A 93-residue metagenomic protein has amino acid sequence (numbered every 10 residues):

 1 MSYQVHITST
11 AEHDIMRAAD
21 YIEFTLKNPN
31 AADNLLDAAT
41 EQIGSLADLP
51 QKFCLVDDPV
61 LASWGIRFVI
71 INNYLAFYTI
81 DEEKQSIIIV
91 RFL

Functional and structural regions predicted by a protein language model:
M1-A38: Arg/Lys-rich, positively charged N-terminal/basic patches that mediate binding to nucleic acids
Q4, F68, F77: Short aromatic/hydrophobic contact patches that present stacked aromatics for nucleic-acid/ligand binding
T8-T10, L49, V90-F92: Generic beta-structure capping elements
L26, I71-L93: Enriched for short, Lys/Arg-rich terminal
N34, C54-D57, I87: Short, hydrophobic secondary-structure boundary micro-motifs
E41-K52, L75, E83-S86: Short, charged/polar surface micro-motifs in flexible loops or helix N-caps
I43-V69: A short, surface-exposed loop/turn module that caps and links secondary-structure elements
